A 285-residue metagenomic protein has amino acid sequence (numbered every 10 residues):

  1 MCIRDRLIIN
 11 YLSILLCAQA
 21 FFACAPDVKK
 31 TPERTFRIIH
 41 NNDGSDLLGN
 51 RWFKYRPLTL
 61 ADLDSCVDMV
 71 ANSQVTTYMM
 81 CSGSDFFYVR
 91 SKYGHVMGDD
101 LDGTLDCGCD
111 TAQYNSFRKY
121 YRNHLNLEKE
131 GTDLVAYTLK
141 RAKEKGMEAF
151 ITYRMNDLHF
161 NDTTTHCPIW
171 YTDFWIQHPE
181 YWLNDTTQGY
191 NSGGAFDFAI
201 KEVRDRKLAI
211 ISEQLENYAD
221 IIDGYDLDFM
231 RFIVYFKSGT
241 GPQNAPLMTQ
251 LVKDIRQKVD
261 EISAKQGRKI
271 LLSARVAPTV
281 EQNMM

Functional and structural regions predicted by a protein language model:
M1-R6: Conserved small/polar residues in nucleotide/adenosyl-binding loops
L16-P32: Bacterial Sec-dependent signal peptides at the C-terminal "C-region" and cleavage site
E33-L60, C107-K140, F150-E213: Active-site-adjacent "subsite" loops/lids of carbohydrate-active enzymes
R34-I38, Q74-T76, K143-A149, A219-D223 (+1 more regions): Short, well-ordered coil/turn segments that N-cap beta-strands
N41, L139, M147-N161, R206 (+4 more regions): Aromatic-lined carbohydrate-recognition surfaces of secreted/lumenal glycan-active proteins
A61-Y88, N217-G224: Catalytic domains of carbohydrate-active enzymes, especially glycoside hydrolases
V75-E128: Aromatic-lined carbohydrate-binding/catalytic grooves of carbohydrate-active enzymes
Y121-H124, Y235-T249: Glycine-rich tight-turn/loop motif centered on a GG-T
